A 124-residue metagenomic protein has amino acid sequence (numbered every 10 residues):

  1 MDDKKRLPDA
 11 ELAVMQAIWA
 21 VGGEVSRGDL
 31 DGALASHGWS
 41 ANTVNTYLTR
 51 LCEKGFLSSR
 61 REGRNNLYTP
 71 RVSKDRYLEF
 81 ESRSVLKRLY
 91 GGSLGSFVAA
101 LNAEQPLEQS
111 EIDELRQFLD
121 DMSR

Functional and structural regions predicted by a protein language model:
K5-A10, E62-E81: Short, cationic-aromatic polyanion-contact patches
D9-A17, D29: Pre-recognition alpha-helix immediately N-terminal to the DNA-recognition helix within helix-turn-helix or winged-helix
W19-E24, E104: Short helix-capping/hinge SLiMs at alpha-helix to coil transitions
E24-A33: Short acidic, hydrophobic short linear motifs in intrinsically disordered regions
G32-A41: Short helix-coil junctions and helix-kink-helix linkers
N45-T49: Short, hydrophobic-biased segments on the C-terminal half of alpha helices that form "recognition helices"
G55: Glycine-centered, phosphate/nucleic-acid-interacting loop/turn motifs that mediate DNA/RNA or nucleotide
F80-S123: Amphipathic alpha-helical dimerization/coiled-coil segments that flank or bridge DNA-binding/regulatory modules
